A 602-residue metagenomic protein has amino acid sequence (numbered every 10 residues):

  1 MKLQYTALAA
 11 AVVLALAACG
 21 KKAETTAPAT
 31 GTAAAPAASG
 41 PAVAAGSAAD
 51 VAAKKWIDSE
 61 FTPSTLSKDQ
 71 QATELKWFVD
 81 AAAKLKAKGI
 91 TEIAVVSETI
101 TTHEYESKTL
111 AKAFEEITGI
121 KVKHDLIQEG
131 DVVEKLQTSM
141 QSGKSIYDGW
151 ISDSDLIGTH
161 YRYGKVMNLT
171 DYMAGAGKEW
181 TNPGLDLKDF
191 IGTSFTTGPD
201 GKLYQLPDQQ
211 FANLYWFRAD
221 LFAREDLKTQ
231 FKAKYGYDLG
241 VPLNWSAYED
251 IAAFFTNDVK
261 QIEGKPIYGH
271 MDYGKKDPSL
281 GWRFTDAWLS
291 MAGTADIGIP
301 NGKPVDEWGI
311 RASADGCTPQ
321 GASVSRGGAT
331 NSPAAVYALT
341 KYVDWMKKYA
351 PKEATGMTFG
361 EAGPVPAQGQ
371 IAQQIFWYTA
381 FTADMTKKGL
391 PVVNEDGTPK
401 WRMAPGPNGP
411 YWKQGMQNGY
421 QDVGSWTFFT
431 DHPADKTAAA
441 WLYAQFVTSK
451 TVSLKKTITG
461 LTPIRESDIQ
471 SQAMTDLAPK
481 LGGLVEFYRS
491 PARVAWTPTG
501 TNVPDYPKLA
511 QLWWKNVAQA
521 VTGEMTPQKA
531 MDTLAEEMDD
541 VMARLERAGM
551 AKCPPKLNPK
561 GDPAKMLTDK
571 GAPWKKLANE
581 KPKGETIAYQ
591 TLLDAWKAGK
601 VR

Functional and structural regions predicted by a protein language model:
C19-K22: Bacterial signal peptide processing site
V43-A87, S154-L214, E263, K400-P405 (+1 more regions): Hinge/lid segment of periplasmic solute-binding proteins
W77-K84, T101-K121, W216, D220 (+1 more regions): Short, polar/charged alpha-helical segment
W77-V79, P399-N408, I458-V521, R547-E580 (+1 more regions): Long, aromatic- and glycine/proline-rich binding clefts that accommodate carbohydrate-like moieties
K88, K112-D189, R224-D226, Q230-K232 (+4 more regions): Extracytoplasmic "Venus flytrap"/periplasmic binding protein-like
S154-K165, T170-A174, F190-Y237, E249 (+3 more regions): Periplasmic solute-binding protein
T197, K347-K352, E361, G369-I371 (+3 more regions): Extracytoplasmic/periplasmic substrate-recognition and gating elements
A247-T256, S290-G356, G406: Glycine-centered hinge/linker elements that transmit conformational signals in sensory and ligand-binding systems
